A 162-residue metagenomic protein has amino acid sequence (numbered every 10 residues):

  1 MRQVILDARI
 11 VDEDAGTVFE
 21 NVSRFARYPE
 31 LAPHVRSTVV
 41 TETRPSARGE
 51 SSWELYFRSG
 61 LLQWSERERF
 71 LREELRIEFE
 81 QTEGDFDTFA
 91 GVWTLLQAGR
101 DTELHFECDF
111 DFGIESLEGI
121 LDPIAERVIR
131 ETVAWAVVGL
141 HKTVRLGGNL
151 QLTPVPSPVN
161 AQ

Functional and structural regions predicted by a protein language model:
M1-S46, E103, P158-Q162: Hydrophobic ligand-binding cavity/cleft-lining segments
I5-R9, S51-W53, W93, F106-C108: A structural signal for short, well-ordered beta-strand segments
D14-E20, V128, T132, A136: Short amphipathic alpha-helical segments
N21-V22, R48-S51, E73-F79: Short Pro/Gly-enriched beta-strand edge/turn motifs at strand-loop
S23, A90, G119-I120: Generic recognition of short, well-ordered alpha-helical segments
P29-E30, E42-R44, Y56-E103, D109-D111 (+6 more regions): Hydrophobic-ligand binding "helix-grip"
F110-T132: A short acidic/glycine-rich loop-to-helix N-cap element
